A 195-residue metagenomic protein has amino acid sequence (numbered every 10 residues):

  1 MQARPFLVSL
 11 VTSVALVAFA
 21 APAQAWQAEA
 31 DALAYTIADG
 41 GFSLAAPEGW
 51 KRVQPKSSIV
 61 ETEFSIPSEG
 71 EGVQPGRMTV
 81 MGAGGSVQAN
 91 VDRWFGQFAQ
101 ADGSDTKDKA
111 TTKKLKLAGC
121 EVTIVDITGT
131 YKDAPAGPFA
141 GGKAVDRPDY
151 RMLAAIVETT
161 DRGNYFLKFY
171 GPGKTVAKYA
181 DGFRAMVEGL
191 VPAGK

Functional and structural regions predicted by a protein language model:
M1-R4: N-terminal secretory signal peptides that target proteins for export/translocation
S9-F19: Bacterial N-terminal signal peptides
A20-A32: Boundary at the C-terminal end of the N-terminal hydrophobic targeting segment
A30-A34, I59-T62, A118-D126: Short, hydrophobic/aromatic-rich segments at coil-to-beta transitions
G40, A83-G85, T128-K132, D161 (+1 more regions): Solvent-exposed coil/turn segments that connect beta secondary-structure elements in extracytoplasmic/periplasmic
G40-K107: Secretory pathway targeting signatures of secreted, lumenal, and periplasmic proteins
W50, T160-K195: Surface-exposed amphipathic alpha-helical segments
D92-E158: Signature of long, low-cysteine stretches enriched in small and polar/charged residues
